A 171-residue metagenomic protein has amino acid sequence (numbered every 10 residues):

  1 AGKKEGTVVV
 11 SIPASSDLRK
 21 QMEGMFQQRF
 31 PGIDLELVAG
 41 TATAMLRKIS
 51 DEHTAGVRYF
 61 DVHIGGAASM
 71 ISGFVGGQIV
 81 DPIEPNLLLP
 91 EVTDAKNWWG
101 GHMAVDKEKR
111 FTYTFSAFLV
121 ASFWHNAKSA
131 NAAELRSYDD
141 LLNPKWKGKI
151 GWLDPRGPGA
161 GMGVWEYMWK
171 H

Functional and structural regions predicted by a protein language model:
A1-V9: Mature N-terminal segment immediately following signal peptide/propeptide cleavage in secreted/periplasmic
V9-E23, E36-S50, R58-H171: Extracytoplasmic ligand-binding site segments that recognize negatively charged/polar headgroups
Q27-L35: Signal peptide-proximal N-terminal region of secreted/periplasmic/extracellular or secretory-lumen proteins
